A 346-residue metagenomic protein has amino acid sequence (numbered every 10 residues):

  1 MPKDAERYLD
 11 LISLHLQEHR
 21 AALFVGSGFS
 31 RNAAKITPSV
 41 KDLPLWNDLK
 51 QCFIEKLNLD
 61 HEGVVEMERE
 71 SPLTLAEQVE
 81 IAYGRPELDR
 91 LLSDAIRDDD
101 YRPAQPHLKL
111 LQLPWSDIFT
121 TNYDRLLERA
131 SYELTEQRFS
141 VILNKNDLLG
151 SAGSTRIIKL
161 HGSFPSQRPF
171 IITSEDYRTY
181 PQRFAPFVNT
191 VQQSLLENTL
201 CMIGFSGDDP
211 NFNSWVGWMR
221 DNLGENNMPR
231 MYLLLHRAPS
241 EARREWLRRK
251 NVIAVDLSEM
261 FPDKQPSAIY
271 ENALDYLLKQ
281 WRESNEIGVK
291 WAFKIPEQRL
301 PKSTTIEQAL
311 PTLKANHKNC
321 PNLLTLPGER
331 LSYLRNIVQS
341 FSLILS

Functional and structural regions predicted by a protein language model:
M1-L23, F29-A33, Q105, L113 (+4 more regions): SIR2/sirtuin-family catalytic core signature
D4-E6, D10-A22, F29-P44, L75-S140 (+1 more regions): Metabolite-binding pocket within alpha/beta catalytic cores that recognizes anionic/polar moieties
P38-N58: Short catalytic helix/loop segments, enriched in acidic residues and glycine and frequently bearing histidine
L45-C52, L126, A130, N211-W218: Alpha-helical scaffold elements adjacent to nucleotide-binding pockets in ATP/GTP-utilizing enzyme cores
F53-E77: N-terminal structural subdomain of ketosynthase/condensing enzymes
D99, P103, S116-T120, G150-G153 (+3 more regions): Short capping loops/turns at secondary-structure boundaries
K159-F164, S174, L235: Short, structured patches in soluble enzyme cores that scaffold and shape functional sites
Q167-F187: A short, charged helix-loop
